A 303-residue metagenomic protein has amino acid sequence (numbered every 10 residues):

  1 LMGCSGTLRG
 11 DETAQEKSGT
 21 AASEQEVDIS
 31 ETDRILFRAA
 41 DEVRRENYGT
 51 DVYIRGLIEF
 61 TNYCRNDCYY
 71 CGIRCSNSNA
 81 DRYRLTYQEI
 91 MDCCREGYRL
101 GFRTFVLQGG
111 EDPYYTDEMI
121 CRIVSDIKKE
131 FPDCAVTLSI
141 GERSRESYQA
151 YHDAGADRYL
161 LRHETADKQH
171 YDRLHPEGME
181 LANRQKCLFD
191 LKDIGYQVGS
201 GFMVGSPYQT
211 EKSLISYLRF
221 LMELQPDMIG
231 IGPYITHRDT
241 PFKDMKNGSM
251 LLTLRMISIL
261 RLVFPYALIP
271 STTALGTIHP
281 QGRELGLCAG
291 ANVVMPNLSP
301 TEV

Functional and structural regions predicted by a protein language model:
L1, S5-S23, H279-V303: Radical SAM enzyme core and accessory elements
M2-E12, G19-V52: An N-cap/entry alpha-helix motif that binds or orients negatively charged groups
S18, E46-E89: Canonical Radical SAM [4Fe-4S] cluster-binding loop centered on the CxxxCxxC motif and its immediate flanking residues
A40, C68, L107, L161 (+4 more regions): Conserved, mostly hydrophobic/aromatic
R55-I58, V106-D117, Q169, I235-M245 (+1 more regions): Glycine-rich, proline-tolerant flexible connector loops at the mouths of alpha/beta enzymes
T61-N62, E111-T116, E177, G205-T210 (+3 more regions): Short, small-residue-enriched loops and turns at beta-alpha junctions that line or gate enzyme active sites
C75-I90, G97-E118, V124, K128-L188 (+2 more regions): Core AdoMet radical
A182-F242, L252-P270, T277, L285 (+1 more regions): Conserved C-terminal portion of the radical SAM core fold that forms the substrate/S-adenosylmethionine-binding
